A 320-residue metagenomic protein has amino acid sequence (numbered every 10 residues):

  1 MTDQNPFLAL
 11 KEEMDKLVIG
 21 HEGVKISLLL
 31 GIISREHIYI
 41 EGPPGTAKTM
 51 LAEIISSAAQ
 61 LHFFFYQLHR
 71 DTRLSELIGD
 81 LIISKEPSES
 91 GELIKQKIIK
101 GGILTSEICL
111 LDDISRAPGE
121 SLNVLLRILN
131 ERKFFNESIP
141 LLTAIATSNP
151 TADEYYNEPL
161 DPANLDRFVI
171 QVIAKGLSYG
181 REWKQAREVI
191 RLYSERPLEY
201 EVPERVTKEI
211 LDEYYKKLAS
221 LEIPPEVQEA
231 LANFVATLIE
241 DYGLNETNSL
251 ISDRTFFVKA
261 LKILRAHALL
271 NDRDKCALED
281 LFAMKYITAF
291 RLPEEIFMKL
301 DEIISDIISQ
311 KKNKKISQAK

Functional and structural regions predicted by a protein language model:
D3, L17-V18, V172-E246, R273: Conserved C-terminal "switch" segment of AAA+ ATPases
Q4-P43: Pre-Walker A (pre-P-loop) alpha-helix and adjacent loop at the N terminus of AAA/AAA+ ATPase modules, a conserved
I19, E41-P43, F65-Q67, E89-K100 (+3 more regions): Conserved Walker
I26, I33-R35, A59, I103-T105 (+1 more regions): Short loop/turn elements that form and flank the Walker-type P-loop nucleotide-binding site in RecA-like NTPase cores
S27-L30, I83-C109: Conserved alpha-helical scaffold flanking the Walker A/P-loop in AAA+ ATPase domains
L29-D71: Walker A/P-loop
A47, E240-K320: C-terminal engagement/docking regions of AAA+ P-loop ATPases
S84-E89, I108, D113-V124, N130-V206 (+2 more regions): Canonical AAA+ ATPase core
